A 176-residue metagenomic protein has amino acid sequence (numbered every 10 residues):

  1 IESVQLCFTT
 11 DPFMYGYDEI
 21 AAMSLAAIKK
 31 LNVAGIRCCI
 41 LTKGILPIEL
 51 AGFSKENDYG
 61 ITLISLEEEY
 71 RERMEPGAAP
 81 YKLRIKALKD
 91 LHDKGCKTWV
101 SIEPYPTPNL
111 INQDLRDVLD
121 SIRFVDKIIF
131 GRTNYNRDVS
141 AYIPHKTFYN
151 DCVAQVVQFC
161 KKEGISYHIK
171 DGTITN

Functional and structural regions predicted by a protein language model:
I1-F159: Conserved AdoMet/S-adenosylmethionine-binding subsite of the radical SAM
T42-G44, P104-P106, K162-N176: Acidic carboxylate-rich catalytic motifs and surrounding loops in phosphoryl-/glycosyl-chemistry enzymes
